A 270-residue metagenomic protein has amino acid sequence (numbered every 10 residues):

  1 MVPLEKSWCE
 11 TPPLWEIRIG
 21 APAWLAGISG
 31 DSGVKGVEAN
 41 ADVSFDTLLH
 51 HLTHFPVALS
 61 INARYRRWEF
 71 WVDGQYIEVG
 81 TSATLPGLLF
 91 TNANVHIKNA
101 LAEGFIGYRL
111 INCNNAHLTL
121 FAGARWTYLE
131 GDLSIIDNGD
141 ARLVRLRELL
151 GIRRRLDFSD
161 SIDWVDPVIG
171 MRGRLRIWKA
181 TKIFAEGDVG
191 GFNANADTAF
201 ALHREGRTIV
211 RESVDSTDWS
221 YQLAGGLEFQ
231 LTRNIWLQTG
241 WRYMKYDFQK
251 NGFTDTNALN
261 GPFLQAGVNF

Functional and structural regions predicted by a protein language model:
M1-D73, G267-N269: Short glycine/proline- and aromatic-enriched beta-strand/turn motifs that initiate or cap beta-hairpins
I19-A21, L59-Y65, G104-Y108, A122-A124 (+6 more regions): Residues on the lipid-exposed face of transmembrane beta-strands in outer-membrane beta-barrel proteins
I28-H54, G74-L101, T127-W164, F192-D218 (+2 more regions): Extracellular/periplasm-exposed beta-strand and loop segments of Gram-negative cell-envelope proteins, dominated by
S60-R64, N94-K98, G107-H117: Short, charge-rich binding segments
R67-V72, C113-N115, A180-I183, R233-L237: Repeated loop/turn-to-beta-strand initiation elements of outer-membrane beta-barrel proteins
N115-H117, I162-V168, L175-K182, S220: Short gly/pro-enriched beta-turn/loop segments at secondary-structure junctions
L120-A122, R154-S159, M171: A contiguous catalytic/ligand-binding core that recognizes phosphate-bearing ligands
F184-D188: Active-site pocket-lining segment
